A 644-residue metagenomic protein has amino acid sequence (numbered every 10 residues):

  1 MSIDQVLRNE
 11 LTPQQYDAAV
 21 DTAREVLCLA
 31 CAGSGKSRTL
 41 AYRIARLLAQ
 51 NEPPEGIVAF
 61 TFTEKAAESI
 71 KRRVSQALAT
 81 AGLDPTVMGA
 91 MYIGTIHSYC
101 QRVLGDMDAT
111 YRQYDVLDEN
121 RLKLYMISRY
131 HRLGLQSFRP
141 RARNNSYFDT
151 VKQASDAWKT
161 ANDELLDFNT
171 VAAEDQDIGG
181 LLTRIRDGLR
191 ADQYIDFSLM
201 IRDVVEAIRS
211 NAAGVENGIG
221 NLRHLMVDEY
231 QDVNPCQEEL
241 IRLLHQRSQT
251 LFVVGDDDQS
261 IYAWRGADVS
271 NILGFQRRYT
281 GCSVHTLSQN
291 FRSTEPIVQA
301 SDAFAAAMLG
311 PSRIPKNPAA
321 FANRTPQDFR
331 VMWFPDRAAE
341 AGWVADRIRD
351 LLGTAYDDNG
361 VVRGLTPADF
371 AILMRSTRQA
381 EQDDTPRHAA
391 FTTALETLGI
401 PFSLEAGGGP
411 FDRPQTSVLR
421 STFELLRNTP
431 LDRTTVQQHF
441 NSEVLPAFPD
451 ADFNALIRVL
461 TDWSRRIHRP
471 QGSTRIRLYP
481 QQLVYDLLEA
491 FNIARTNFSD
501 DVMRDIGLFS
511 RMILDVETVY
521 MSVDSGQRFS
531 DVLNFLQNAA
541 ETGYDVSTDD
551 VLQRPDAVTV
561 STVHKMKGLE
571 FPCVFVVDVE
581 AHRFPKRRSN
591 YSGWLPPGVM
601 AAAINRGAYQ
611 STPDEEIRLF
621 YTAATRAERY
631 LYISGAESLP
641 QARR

Functional and structural regions predicted by a protein language model:
M1-L29, S34-Y42, G56-V58, R132-M226 (+4 more regions): Accessory N-terminal region flanking or inserted into the helicase ATPase core in nucleic-acid motor proteins
M1-S69, Q76, G220, V227 (+6 more regions): Conserved motor-region signature of P-loop NTPase helicases/translocases
L7, L29, G56-T150, L273-G274: Conserved P-loop NTPase-based nucleic-acid remodeling module centered on helicase motor cores
E52-G56, A79-M88, D106-E119, Y130-R143 (+9 more regions): Short, polar/flexible loop-turn hinges at active-site or ligand-entry regions and domain interfaces
A77, A81, Y99, D106 (+12 more regions): Phosphate/oxyanion-binding loops and surfaces in catalytic or ligand/nucleic-acid-binding neighborhoods
M88, R247-T250, A627-R629: A short helix->loop->beta-strand "cap" motif at the edges of active sites that frequently abuts
Y92-T95, D196-L199, V204, P555-T562: Conserved two-lobed SF2 helicase motor
T366, E381, A389-T397, R420-A642: Conserved helicase C-terminal RecA-like lobe
